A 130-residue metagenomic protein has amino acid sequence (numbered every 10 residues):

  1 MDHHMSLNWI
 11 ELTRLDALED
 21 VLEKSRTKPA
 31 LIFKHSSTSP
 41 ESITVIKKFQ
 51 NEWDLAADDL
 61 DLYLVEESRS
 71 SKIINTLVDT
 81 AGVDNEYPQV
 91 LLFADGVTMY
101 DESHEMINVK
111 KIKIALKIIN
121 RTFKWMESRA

Functional and structural regions predicted by a protein language model:
M1-K28, R121-A130: N-terminal leader/targeting and pre-domain segments
L12, K34, D58-T76: Thiol-based oxidoreductase modules, predominantly thioredoxin-like and allied folds used for disulfide exchange
D20-A56: Local sequence-structure signature of Cys/Sec-based thiol-disulfide redox active-site neighborhoods
P29-L31, L60-D61, Q89: Structural motif
S42-F49, S70-I73, L77, N108: Amphipathic alpha-helical interface surfaces
E67-S70, D79, N120-E127: Short, contiguous hydrophobic alpha-helices characteristic of membrane insertion segments
A81-D84: Short loop/turn motifs at secondary-structure junctions and domain boundaries
E86, L91-R129: Non-catalytic, surface beta->alpha helical segment in thiol-disulfide oxidoreductase systems
